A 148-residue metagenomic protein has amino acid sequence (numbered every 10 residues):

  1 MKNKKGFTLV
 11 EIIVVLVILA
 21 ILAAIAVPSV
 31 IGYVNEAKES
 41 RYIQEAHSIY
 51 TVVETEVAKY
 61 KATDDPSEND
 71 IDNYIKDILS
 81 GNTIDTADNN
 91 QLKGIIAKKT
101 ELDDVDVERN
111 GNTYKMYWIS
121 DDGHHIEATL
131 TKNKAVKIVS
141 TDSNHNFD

Functional and structural regions predicted by a protein language model:
N3-V30: N-terminal single-pass transmembrane signal-anchor helix
F7, S143-D148: Short acidic DE-rich linear segments
V30-Y50: Aliphatic-rich helix starts adjacent to a transmembrane/signal segment
A46-D64: N-terminal alpha-helical signal peptides/signal-anchor transmembrane segments
K61-K134, F147: Extracellular/periplasmic head regions of type IV pilus-like filament subunits
K137-V139: Intrinsically disordered, low-complexity segments enriched in small/polar and acidic residues
